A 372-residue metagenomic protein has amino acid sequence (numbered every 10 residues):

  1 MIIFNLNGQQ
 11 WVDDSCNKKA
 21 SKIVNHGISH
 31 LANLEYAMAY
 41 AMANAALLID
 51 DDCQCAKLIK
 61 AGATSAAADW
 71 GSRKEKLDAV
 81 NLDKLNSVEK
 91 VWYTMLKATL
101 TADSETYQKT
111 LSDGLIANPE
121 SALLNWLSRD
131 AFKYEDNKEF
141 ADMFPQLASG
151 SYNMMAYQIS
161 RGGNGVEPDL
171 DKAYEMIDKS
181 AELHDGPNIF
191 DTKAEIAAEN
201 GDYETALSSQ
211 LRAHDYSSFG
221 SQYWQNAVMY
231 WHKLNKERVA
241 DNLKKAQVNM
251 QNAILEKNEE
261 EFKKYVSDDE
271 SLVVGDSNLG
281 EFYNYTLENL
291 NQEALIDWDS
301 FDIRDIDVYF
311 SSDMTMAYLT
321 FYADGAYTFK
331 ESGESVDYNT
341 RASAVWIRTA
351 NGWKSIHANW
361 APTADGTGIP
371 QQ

Functional and structural regions predicted by a protein language model:
C16-A45, I49, K90-A102, L127: Alpha-helical segment of the N-proximal tetratricopeptide repeat
K19, C53-Q54, S87, E120-L123 (+3 more regions): Residue-level recognition of tetratricopeptide repeat
I28, G62, L96, D130 (+4 more regions): Residue-level recognition of tetratricopeptide repeat
N33, A67, T101, Y134-E135 (+4 more regions): Structural motif corresponding to the intra-repeat A-B loop/turn of tetratricopeptide repeats
G71-K84, E105-L115, D136-A148, P168-A181 (+1 more regions): Alpha-helical repeat scaffolds
H232-D268, I369-Q372: Short, low-complexity N-terminal intrinsically disordered segments enriched in polar/charged residues
E259-D313, Y322, D337: A solvent-exposed, acidic/Ser-Thr-rich amphipathic alpha-helical stretch
N339-I369: Short beta-strand edge/turn micro-motifs at domain boundaries
